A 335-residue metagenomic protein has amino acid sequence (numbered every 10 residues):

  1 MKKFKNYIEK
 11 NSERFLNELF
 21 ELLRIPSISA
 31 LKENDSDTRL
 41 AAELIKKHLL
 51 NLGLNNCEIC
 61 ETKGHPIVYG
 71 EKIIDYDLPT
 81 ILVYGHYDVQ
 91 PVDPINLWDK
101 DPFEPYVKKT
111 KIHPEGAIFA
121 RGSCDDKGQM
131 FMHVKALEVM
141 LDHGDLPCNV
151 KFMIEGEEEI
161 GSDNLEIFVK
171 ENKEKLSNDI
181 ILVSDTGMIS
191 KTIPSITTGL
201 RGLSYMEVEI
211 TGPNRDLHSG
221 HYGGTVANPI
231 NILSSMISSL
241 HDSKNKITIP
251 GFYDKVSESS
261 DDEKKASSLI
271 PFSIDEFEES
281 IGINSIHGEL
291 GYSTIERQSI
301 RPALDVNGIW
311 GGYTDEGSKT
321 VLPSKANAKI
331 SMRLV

Functional and structural regions predicted by a protein language model:
M1-I95, K325, K329: N-terminal helical capping/dimerization or prosegment-like subdomains of hydrolases acting on amide or phosphate bonds
K72, I210, M332-L334: Hydrophobic beta-strand positions in extracellular immunoglobulin-like domains
L78-K151: Active-site metal-coordination/substrate-binding segment of hydrolases, especially metallo-dependent peptidases
K111-I112, M206-G220: The feature captures the short pre-catalytic strand/loop hairpin that immediately precedes and shapes the active-site
G122-G199: Acidic/histidine-rich catalytic neighborhood of metal-dependent amide-processing enzymes
I189, T198, S219-I309, V321: Acidic-enriched catalytic cores of C-N bond-cleaving enzymes acting on peptides and small amides
S195-T211: Flexible glycine/proline-rich, aromatic-decorated loop/lid segments
S235, T314-V335: C-terminal catalytic subdomain
